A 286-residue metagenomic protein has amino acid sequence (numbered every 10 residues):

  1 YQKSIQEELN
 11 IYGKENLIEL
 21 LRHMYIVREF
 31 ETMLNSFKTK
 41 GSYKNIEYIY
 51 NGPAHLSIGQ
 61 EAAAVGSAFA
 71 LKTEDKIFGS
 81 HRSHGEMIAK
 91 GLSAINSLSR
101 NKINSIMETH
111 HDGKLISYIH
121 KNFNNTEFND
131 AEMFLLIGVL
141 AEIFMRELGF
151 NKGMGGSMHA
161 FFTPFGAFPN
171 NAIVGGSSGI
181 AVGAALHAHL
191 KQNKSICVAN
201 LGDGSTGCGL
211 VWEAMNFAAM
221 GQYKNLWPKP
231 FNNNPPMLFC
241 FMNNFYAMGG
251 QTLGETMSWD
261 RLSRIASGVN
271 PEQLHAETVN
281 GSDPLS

Functional and structural regions predicted by a protein language model:
Y1-A63, I103-S105, L115: Conserved acidic/glycine
N45-P235, M248-W259, S263-Q273: Cofactor-binding active-site loop characterized by glycine-rich and histidine/acidic residues
N243-F245: Short beta-alpha junction loops
L274-T278: Structural signal for short hydrophobic segments within the conserved structured cores of catalytic domains across
P284-S286: Structural signature of the thiamine diphosphate
